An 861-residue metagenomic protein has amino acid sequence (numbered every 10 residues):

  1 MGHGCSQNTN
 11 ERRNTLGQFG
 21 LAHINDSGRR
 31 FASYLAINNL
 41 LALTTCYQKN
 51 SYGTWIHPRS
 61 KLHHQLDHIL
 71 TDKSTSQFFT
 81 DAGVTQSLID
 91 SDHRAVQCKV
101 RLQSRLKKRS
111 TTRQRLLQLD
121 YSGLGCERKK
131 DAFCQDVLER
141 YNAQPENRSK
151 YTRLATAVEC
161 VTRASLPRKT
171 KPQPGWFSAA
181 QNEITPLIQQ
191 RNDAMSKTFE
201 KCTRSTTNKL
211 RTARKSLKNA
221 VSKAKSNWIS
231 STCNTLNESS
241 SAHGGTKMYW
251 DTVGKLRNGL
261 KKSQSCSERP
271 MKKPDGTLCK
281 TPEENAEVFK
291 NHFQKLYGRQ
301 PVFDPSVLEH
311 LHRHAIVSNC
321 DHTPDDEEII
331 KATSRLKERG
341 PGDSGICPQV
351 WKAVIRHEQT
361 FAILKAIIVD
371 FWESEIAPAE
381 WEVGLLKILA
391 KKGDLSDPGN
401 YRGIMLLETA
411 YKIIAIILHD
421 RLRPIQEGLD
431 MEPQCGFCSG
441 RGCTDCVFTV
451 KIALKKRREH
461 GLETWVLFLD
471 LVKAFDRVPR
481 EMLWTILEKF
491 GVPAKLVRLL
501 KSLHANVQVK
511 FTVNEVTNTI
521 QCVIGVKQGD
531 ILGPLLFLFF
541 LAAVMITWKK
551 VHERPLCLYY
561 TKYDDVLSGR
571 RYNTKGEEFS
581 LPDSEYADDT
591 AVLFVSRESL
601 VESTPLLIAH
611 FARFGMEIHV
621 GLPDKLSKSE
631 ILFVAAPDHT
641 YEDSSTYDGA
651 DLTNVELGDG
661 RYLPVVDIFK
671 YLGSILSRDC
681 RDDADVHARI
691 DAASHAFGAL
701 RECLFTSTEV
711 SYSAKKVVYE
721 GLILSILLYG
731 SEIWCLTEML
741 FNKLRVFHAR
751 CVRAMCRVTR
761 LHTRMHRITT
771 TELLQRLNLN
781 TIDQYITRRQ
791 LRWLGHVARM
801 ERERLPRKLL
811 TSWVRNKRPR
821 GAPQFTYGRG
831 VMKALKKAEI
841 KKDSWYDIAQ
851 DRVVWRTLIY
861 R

Functional and structural regions predicted by a protein language model:
M1-L217, C233, G795: A shared catalytic/ligand-binding motif for oxyanion handling
G20-G28, I56-K61, L88-D90, P145-K150 (+18 more regions): Conserved, non-catalytic sequence blocks in retroelement Pol enzymes and Pol-derived host proteins
H57-P58, Q65-L66, T71-K73, D92 (+6 more regions): Basic/polar low-complexity segments
K61-H64, T80, S91-R94, C98-Q103 (+8 more regions): Short linear motifs embedded in intrinsically disordered, charge-biased segments
R105, Q190, T198, T246-P398 (+4 more regions): Surface-exposed loop/turn segments and immediately adjacent short secondary-structure elements within folded domains
W176, Q300-E328, I376, W381-L385 (+6 more regions): Active-site-proximal segment of RNA-dependent polymerases
N192, H322-S334, A362-F371, R421-L422 (+3 more regions): Inter-domain linker/hinge segments that demarcate the starts of reverse transcriptase and RNase H-type modules
T333, K337-C347, L386, S396-L406 (+2 more regions): Conserved catalytic palm subdomain of right-hand nucleotidyl-transferase polymerases, strongest for RNA-directed enzymes
